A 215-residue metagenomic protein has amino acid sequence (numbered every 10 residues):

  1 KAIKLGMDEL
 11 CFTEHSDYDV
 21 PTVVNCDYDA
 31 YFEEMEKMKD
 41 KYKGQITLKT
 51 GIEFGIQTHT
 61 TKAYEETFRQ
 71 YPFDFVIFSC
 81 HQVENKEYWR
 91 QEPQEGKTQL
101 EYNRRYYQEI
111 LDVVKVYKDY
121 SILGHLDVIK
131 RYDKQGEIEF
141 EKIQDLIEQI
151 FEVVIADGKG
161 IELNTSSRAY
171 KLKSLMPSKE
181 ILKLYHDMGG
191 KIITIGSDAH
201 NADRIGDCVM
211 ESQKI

Functional and structural regions predicted by a protein language model:
K1-Q108, R204: A metal-dependent hydrolase metal-coordination microenvironment
I3, E33-D40, L111, K115 (+3 more regions): Surface-exposed alpha-helical segments enriched in charged/polar residues
G6, E137-I215: Charged catalytic cores and adjacent phosphate/nucleic-acid-binding surfaces used for phosphate/nucleic-acid chemistry
G6-E9, G44-T50, Y71-D74, Y117-I122 (+2 more regions): Short, well-ordered coil/turn segments that N-cap beta-strands
T13, K49-E53, I77-S79, G124-L126 (+2 more regions): A cross-family glycoside hydrolase active-site/sugar-binding cleft signature
S16-D19, I129-R131, S167-R168, H200-N201: A short, flexible beta-alpha/helix-coil linker loop
T22, T61, D133-Q135, Y170 (+1 more regions): Short, function-defining helix-loop hinge/capping sites that tune catalysis or transport
Y71, F75-V154, G160-L172: Divalent metal-binding pocket/active-site signature
